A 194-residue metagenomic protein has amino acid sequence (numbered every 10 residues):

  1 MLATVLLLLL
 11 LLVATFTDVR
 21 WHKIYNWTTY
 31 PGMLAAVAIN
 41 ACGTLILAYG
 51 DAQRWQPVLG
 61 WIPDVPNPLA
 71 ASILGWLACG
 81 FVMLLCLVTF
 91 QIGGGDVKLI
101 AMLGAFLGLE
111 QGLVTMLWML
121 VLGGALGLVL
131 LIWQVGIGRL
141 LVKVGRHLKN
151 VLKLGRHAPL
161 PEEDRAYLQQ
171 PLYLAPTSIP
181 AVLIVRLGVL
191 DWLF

Functional and structural regions predicted by a protein language model:
M1-I92, V97-F194: A membrane-topology feature that recognizes alpha-helical transmembrane segments and their immediate juxtamembrane
